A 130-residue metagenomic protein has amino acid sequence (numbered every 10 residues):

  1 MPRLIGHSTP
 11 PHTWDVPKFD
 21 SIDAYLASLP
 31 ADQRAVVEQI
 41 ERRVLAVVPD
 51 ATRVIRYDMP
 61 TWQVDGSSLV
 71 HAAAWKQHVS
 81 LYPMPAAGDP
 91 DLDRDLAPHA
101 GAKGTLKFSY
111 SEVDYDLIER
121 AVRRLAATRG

Functional and structural regions predicted by a protein language model:
P2-G130: Charge-dense, helix-prone N-terminal extensions
